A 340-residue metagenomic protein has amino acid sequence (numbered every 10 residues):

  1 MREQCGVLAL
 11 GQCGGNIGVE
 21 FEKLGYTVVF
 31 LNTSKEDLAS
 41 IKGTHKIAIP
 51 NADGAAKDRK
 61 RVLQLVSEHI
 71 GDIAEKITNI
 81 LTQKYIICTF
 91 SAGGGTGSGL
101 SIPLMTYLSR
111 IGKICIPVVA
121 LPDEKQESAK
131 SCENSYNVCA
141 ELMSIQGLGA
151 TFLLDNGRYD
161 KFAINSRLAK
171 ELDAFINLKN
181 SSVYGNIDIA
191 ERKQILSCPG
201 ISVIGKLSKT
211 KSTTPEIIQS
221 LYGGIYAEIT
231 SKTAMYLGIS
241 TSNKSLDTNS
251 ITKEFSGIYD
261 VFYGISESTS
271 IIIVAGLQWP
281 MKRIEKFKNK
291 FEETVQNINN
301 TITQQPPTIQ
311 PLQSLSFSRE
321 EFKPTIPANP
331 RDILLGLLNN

Functional and structural regions predicted by a protein language model:
M1-N340: Tubulin/FtsZ superfamily GTPase core signature
